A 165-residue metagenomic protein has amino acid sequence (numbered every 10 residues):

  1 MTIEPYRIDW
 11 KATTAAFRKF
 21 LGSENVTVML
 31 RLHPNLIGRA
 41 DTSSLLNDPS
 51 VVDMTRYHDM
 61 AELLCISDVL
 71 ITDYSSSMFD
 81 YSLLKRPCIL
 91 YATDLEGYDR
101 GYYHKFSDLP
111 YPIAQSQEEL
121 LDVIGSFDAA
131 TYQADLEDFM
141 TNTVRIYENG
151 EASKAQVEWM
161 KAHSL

Functional and structural regions predicted by a protein language model:
M1-S44, A152-K154: Conserved catalytic-core segment of nucleotide-activated headgroup transferases in glycan assembly
G22, L64-C65, G125: Alpha-helix boundary recognition
M29, P34-F79: Donor nucleotide-activated moiety binding/catalytic core segment of transferases that use nucleotide-activated donors
D41-N47, S76-R145: Catalytic binding pocket for nucleotide-activated donors in carbohydrate/polymer assembly enzymes
N149-L165: C-terminal alpha-helical cap of glycosyltransferases
